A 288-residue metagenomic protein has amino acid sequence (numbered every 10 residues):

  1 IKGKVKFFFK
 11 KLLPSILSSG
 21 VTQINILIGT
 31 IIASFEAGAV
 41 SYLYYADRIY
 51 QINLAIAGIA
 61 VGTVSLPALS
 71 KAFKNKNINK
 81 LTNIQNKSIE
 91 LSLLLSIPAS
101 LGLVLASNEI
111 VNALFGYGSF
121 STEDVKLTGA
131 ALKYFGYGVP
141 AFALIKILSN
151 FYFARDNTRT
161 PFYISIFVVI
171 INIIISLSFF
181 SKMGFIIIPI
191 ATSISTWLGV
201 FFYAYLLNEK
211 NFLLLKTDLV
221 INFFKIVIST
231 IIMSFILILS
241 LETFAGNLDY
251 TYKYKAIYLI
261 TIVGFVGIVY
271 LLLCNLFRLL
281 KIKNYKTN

Functional and structural regions predicted by a protein language model:
I1-K6, I84, I89-L105, K182 (+2 more regions): Short alpha-helical transmembrane segments in multi-pass integral membrane proteins
I1-T22, E209-V227: Interhelical loop/hinge segments that connect adjacent transmembrane helices in multipass membrane
K11, I32-N53, E123-G129: Interfacial/gating helices of multi-pass transporter permease domains
Y50-A68, S92-L101: Small-residue-rich midsections of specific transmembrane alpha-helices
G58-N77, Q85, S149: Helix-loop junctions and terminal segments of transmembrane helices in multi-pass membrane transport/translocation
A106-G138, D249-K253: Interfacial segments at transmembrane-helix termini and the short loops linking adjacent helices
Y137-F167, S178, K182: Membrane-interface junctions at transmembrane-helix termini in multi-pass inner-membrane proteins
L239-N288: Membrane-proximal transmembrane or re-entrant/amphipathic helices at the cytosolic face
